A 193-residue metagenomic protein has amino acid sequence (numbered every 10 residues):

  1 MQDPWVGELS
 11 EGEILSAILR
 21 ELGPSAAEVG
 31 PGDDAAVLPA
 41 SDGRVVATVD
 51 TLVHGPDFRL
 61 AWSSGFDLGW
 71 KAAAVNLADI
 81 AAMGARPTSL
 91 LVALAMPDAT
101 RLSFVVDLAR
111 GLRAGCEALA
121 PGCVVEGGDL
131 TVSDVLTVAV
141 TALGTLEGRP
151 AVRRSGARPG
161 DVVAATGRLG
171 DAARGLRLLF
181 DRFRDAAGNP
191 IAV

Functional and structural regions predicted by a protein language model:
M1-V193: Helix-biased detector of long, well-ordered alpha-helical tracts
